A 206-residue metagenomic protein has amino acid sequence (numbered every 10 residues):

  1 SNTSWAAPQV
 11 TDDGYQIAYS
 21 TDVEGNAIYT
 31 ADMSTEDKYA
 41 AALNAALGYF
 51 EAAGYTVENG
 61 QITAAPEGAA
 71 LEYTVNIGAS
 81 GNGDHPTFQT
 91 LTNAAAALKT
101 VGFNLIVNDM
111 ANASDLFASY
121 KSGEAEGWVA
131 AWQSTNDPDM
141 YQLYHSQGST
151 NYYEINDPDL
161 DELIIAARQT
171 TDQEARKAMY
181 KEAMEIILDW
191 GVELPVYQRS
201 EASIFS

Functional and structural regions predicted by a protein language model:
S1-A96, E182: Append "and occasionally in soluble cytosolic enzymes with long acidic Gly/Pro-rich linkers
S1-G25, P86-A95, A118-S206: Detector for C-terminal structural segments
S34-T35, N82-G83, L105, Y152 (+1 more regions): A generic structural signal for short
V57-G60, F103-D109, L194-P195: Acidic/polar loop patches that form or flank catalytic/metal-binding clefts of enzymes that bind anionic ligands
I77-A79, D109-A111, Q198-S200: A mature extracytoplasmic/lumenal domain signature
N93-L105: Short alpha-helix C-terminal cap/hinge motif
V107-A118: Short helix-initiation/N-cap motifs at beta->coil->alpha
